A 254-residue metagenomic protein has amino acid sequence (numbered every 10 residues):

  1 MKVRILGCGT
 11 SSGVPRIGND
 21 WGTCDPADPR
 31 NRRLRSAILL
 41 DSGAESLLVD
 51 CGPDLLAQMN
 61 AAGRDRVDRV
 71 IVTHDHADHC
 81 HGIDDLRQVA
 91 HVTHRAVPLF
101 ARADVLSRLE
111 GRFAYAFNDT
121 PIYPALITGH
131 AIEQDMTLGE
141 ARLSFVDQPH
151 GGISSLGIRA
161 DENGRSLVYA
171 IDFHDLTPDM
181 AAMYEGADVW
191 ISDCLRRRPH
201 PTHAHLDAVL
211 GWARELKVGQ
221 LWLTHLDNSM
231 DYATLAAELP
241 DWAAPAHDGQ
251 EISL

Functional and structural regions predicted by a protein language model:
M1-R4: Extreme N-terminal starter segment of soluble prokaryotic enzymes
P15-D75, H81-V92, L176-M183: Pre-active-site segment of Zn-dependent metallo-hydrolases
R16-D25, Y115, L138-L143, S192: Short Pro/Gly-enriched beta-strand edge/turn motifs at strand-loop
L40-G43, L138, I158-N163: Active-site beta-strand termini and strand-to-loop segments that position acidic
L48-G52, D68-D78, A101-R102, L167-F173 (+3 more regions): Active-site neighborhood of phospho(di)ester-bond hydrolases with catalytic His/Asp-centered motifs
R102-S155: Metallo-beta-lactamase
E133, T177-L254: Binuclear metal-ion centers of metallo-dependent hydrolases, dominated by the metallo-beta-lactamase
G152-S155, E162-S192: Active-site-proximal loop/helix segments of hydrolase catalytic cores
